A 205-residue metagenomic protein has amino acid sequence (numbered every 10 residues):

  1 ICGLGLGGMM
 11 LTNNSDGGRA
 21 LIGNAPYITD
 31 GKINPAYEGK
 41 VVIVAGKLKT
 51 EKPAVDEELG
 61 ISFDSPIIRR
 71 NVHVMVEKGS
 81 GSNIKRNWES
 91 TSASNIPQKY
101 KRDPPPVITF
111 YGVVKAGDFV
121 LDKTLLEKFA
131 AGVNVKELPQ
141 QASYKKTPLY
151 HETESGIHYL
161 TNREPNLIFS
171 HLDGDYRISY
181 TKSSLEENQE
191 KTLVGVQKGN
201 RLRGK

Functional and structural regions predicted by a protein language model:
L4, G8-D16, P26-Y27, K40-V42 (+1 more regions): Charged, low-complexity helical/coil segments in non-catalytic cytosolic or luminal regions
R19-P35: Short extracytoplasmic/periplasmic juxtamembrane "stem" segments immediately C-terminal to an N-terminal membrane anchor
V42-L48: OB-fold and OB-like beta-barrel modules that bind single-stranded nucleic acids
K49-T50, G79: Solvent-exposed loop/turn segments at secondary-structure junctions within structured extracellular/periplasmic domains
K52-A54: Short, conserved beta-turn/loop elements at beta-strand boundaries and strand-helix junctions
E57-S65: Short Gly/aromatic-enriched secondary-structure transition segments
